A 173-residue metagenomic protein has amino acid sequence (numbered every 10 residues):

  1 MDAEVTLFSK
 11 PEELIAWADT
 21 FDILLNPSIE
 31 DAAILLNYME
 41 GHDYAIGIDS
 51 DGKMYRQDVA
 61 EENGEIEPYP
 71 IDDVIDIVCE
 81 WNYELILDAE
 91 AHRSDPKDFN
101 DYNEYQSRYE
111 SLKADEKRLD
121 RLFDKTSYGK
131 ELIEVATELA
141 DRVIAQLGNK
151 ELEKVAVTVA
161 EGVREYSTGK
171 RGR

Functional and structural regions predicted by a protein language model:
M1-F21: Short, extreme N-terminal segment that most often corresponds to the first beta-strand
A18-D22, L35-D43, V163, S167: Hydrophobic, Leu/Ile/Phe/Ala-enriched alpha-helical segments that form helix-helix packing faces
I23-L25, L122, Q146-L147, S167: Short, aromatic- and cysteine-enriched interfacial helices/patches that mediate contacts at lipid membranes
L25-I133, L139: Acidic, low-complexity, intrinsically disordered interaction modules
G129-L147, E151-Y166: Composition-driven recognition of long, low-complexity, acid-poor segments enriched in small hydrophobic and small
T168-R173: Non-Sec secretion/translocation targeting segments of pathogen effectors
